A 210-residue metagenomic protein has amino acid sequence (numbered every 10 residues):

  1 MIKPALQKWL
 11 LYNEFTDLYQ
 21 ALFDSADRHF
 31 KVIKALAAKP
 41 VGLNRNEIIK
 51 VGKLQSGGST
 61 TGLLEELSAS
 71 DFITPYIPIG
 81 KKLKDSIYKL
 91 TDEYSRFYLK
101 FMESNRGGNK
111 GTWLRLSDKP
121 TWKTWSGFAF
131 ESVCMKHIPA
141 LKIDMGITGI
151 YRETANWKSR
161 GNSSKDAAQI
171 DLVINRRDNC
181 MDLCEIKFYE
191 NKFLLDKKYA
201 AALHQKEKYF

Functional and structural regions predicted by a protein language model:
M1-K100: Interdomain hinge/linker elements that couple catalytic modules in large macromolecular machines
I79-K81, S86-F210: A cross-kingdom feature that marks ATP-driven nucleic-acid transaction machinery
